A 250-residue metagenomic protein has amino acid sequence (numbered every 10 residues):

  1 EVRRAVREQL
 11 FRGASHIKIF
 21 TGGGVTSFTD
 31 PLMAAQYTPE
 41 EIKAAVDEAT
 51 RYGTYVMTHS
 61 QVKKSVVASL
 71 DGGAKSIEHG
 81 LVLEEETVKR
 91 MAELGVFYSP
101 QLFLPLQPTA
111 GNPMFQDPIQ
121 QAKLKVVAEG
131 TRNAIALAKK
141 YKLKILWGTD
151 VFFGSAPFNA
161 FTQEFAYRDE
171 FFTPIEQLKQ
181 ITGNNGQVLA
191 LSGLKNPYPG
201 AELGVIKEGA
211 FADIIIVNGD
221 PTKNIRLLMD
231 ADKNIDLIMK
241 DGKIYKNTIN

Functional and structural regions predicted by a protein language model:
E1-K18, D47: Alpha-helical scaffold segments that flank or form the walls of functional sites
A5, S65, E86-T87, A201-G204: Short acidic active-site motifs
F20-N133, L146, V151-F152, N218: Active-site core of metal-dependent hydrolases
R51, A128-P221: His/Asp/Glu-enriched, well-ordered alpha-helical/loop segment that forms or immediately abuts the divalent-metal
T222-L227: Short, Lys/Arg- and Gly-enriched loop/turn segments at beta-strand edges
I238: Short aromatic-centered micro-motifs
